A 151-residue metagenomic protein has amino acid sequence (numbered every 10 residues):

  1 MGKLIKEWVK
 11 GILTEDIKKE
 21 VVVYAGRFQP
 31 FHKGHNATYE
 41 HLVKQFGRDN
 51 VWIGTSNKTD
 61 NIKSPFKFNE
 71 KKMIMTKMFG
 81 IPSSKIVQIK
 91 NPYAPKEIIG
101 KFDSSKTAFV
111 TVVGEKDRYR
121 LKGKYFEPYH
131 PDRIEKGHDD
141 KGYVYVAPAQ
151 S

Functional and structural regions predicted by a protein language model:
G2-S151: Nucleotidyltransferase catalytic core that binds NTPs
